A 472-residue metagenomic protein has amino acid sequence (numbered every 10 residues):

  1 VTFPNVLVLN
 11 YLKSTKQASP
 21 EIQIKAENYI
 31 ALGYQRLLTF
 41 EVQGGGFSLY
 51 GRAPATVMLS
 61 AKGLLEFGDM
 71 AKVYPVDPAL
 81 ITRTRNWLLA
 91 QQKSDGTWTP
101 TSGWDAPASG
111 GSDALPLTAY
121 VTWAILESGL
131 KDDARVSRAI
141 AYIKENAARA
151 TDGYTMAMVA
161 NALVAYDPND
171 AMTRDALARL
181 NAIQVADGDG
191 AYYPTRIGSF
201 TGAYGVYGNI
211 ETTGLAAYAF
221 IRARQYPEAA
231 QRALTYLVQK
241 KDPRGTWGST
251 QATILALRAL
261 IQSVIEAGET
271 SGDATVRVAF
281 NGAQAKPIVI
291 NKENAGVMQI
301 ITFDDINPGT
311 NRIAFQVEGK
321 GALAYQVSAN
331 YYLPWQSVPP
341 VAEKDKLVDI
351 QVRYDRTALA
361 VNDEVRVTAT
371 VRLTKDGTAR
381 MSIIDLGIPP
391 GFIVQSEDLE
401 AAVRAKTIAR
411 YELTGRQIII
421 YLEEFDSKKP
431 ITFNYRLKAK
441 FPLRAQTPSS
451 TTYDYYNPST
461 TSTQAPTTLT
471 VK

Functional and structural regions predicted by a protein language model:
V1-S112, A119-A124, G129, A134 (+3 more regions): Extended, solvent-exposed functional surface patches
S109-G111, P116-K472: Long, domain-scale non-catalytic interaction/scaffolding regions in large secretory-pathway and trafficking proteins
